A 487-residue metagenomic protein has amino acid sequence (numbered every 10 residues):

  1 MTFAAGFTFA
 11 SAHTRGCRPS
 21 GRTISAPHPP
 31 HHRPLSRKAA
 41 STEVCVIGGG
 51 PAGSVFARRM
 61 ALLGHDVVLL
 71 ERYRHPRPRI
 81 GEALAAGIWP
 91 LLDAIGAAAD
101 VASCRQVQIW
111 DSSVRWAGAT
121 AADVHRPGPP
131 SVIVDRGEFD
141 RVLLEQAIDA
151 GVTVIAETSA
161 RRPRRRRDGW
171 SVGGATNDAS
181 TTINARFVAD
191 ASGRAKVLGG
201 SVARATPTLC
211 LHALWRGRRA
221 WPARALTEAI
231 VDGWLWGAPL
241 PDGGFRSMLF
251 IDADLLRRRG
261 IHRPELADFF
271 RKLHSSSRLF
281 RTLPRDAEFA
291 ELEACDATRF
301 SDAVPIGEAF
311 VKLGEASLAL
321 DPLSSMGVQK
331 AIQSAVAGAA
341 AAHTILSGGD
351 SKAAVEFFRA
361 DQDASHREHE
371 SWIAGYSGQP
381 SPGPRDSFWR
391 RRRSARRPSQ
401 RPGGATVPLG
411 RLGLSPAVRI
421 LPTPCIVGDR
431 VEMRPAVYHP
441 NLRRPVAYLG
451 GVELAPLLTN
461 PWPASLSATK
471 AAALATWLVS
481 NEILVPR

Functional and structural regions predicted by a protein language model:
R37-G50: Beta1/beta-strand and adjacent pyrophosphate-binding region of the FAD-binding site in flavoprotein oxidoreductases
G53: N-terminal Rossmann-fold NAD(P) dinucleotide-binding loop
A61-I80: Glycine-rich FAD pyrophosphate-binding loop
P78-S113: N-terminal FAD cofactor-binding segment of flavoenzymes
R126-E145, R257-I261: Short beta-strand to alpha-helix junction loop
Q146-L279: Predominantly flavin-linked oxidoreductase catalytic cores and closely associated redox partners
I261-A374, S381: FAD/FMN-dependent oxidoreductases across multiple families
R393-P456, A472, T476-R487: Acidic, low-complexity/disordered tracts enriched in E/D and polar residues
